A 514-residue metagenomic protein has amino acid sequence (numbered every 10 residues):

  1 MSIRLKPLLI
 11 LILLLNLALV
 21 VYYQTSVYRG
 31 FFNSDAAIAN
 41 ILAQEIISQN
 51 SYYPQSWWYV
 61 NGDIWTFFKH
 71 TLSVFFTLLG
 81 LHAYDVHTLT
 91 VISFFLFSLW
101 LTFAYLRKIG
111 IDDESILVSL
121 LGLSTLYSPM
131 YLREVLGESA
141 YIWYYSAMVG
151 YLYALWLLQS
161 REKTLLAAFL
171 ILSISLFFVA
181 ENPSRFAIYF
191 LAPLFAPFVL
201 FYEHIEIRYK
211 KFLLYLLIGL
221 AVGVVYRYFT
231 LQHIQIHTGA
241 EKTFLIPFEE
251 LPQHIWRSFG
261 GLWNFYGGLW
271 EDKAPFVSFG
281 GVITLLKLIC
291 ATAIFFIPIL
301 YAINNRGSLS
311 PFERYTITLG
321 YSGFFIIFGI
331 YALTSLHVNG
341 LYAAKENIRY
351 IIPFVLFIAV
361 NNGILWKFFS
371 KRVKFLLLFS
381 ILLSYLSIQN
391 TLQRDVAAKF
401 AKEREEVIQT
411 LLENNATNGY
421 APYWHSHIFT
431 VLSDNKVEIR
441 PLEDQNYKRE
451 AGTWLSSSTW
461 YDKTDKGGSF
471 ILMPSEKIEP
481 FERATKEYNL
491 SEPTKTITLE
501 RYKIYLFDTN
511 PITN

Functional and structural regions predicted by a protein language model:
S2, K6-L14, L165-L172, L217-A221 (+3 more regions): Signature aromatic-anchored transmembrane alpha helix within multi-pass, membrane-resident enzymes that catalyze glycan
I3, W100, F195-E203, G280-E313: Hydrophobic, aromatic-rich transmembrane alpha-helices and their immediate juxtamembrane boundary segments
I10, L15, L89-D113, G150-A154 (+1 more regions): Transmembrane-helix motifs of polytopic, lipid-linked glycan transferases
T25-S34, I47-T71, D85: Membrane-proximal lumenal/periplasmic loop motifs of glycosylation machinery
I38-Q44, W58-H82, G260-A274: Short hydrophobic/aromatic helix or loop-helix immediately within or flanking a transmembrane segment in polytopic
G62, T66, D113-Q159, A343-I358 (+1 more regions): Membrane-interface micro-motifs in multi-pass membrane enzymes
A140-A147, I188-Y189, V282-I294, R314-S370: Hydrophobic/aromatic-rich transmembrane helices and adjacent perimembrane loops
M148-A168, Y202-I205: Membrane-interface transmembrane helices that cradle and orient dolichyl/undecaprenyl
